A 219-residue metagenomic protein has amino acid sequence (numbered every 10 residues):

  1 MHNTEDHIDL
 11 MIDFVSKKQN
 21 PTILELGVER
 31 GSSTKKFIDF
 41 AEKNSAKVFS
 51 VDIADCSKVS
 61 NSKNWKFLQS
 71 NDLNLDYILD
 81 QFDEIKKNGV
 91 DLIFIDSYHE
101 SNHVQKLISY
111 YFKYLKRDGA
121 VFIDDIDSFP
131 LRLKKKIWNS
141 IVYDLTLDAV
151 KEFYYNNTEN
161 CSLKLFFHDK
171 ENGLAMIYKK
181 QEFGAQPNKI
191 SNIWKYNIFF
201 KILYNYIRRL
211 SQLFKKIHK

Functional and structural regions predicted by a protein language model:
M1-F94, Y98-K219: A short alpha-helical cap/connector motif
